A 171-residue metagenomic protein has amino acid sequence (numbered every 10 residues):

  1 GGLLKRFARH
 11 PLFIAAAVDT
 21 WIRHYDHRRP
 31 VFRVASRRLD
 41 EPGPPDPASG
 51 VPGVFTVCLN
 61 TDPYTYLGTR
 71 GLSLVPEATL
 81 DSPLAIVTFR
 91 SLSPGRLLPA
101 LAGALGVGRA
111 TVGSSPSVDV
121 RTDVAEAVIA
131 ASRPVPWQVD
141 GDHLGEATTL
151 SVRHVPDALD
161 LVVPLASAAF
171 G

Functional and structural regions predicted by a protein language model:
G1-G171: Long C-terminal subdomains/extensions of small-metabolite kinases
